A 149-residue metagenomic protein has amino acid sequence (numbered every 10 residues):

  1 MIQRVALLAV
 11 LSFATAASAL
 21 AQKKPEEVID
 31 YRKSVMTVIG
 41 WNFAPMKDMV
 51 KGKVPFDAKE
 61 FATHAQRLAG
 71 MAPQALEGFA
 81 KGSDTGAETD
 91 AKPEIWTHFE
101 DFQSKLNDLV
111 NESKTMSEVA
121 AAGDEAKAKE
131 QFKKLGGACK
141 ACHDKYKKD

Functional and structural regions predicted by a protein language model:
M1-V5: Positively charged n-region of N-terminal signal peptides that target proteins for export
A6-T15: Bacterial N-terminal signal peptides
A16-K23: Sec/Tat signal peptide C-region and signal peptidase I cleavage site
E26-A58, H64-D149: Sequence context surrounding c-type heme c attachment/ligation sites in exported
